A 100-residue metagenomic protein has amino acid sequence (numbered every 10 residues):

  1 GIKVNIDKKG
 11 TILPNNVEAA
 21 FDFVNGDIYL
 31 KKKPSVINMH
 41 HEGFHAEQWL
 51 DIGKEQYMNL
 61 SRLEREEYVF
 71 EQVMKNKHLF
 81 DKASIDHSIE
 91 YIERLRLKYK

Functional and structural regions predicted by a protein language model:
G1-K100: Catalytic toxin/effector domains delivered as secreted proteins or via bacterial secretion systems
